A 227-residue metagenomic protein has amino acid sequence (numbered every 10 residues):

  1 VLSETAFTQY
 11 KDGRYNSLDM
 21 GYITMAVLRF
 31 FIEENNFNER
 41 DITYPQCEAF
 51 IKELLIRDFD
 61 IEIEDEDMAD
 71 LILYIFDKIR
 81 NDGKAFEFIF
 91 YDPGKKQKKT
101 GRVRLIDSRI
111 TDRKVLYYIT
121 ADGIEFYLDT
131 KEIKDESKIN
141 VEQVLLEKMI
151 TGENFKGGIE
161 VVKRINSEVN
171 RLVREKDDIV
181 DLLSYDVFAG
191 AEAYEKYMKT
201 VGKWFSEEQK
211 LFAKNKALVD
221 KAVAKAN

Functional and structural regions predicted by a protein language model:
V1-I23: Intrinsically disordered, low-complexity serine/threonine- and proline-rich regulatory segments
V1-Q9, D70-E132: Charged low-complexity interaction tracts in eukaryotic proteins
S3-F7, A26-R29, A49-L54: Surface-exposed beta-strand-to-loop junctions that form interaction patches on eukaryotic regulatory domains
L18-Y44, I150-E175: Positively charged, polyanion-binding regions of nucleic-acid-associated proteins
F37-N38, I61-I63: Short, surface-exposed loop/turn segments at secondary-structure junctions
T43-D60: DNA-recognition alpha helix
Y44, I63-A69: Short, glycine/acidic-rich hinge or "gate" loops at secondary-structure transitions that mediate conformational
R104-N227: Extended alpha-helical scaffolds
